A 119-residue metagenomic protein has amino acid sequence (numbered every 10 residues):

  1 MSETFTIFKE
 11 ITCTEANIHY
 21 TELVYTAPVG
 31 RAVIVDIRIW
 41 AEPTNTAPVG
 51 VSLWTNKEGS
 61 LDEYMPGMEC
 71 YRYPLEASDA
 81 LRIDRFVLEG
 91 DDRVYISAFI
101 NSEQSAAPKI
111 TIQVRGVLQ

Functional and structural regions predicted by a protein language model:
M1-R31, F99-Q119: C-terminal interaction-tip segments
I7-C13, Y64-L75: Solvent-exposed serine/threonine-rich low-complexity stretches and specific carbohydrate-binding patches
T21-T26, D79-F86: Exposed aromatic-hydrophobic patches
E22, P28-R38, G90-V94: Contiguous beta-strand segments within globular domains
V35, R85-K109: Noncatalytic modules at the cell exterior or secretory-pathway interfaces, chiefly beta-strand-rich lectin/adhesion
W40-V49, N101-P108: Extended, low-complexity, turn-rich repeat/linker tracts enriched in Gly/Pro/Ser/Thr and Asp/Glu that occur
N45-M65: Short, surface-exposed beta-strand/strand-loop-strand elements in extracellular ectodomains
Y71-L81, E89: Intrinsically disordered, low-complexity Pro/Gly/Ser/Thr-rich segments with frequent PxxP/GP/PP motifs and embedded
